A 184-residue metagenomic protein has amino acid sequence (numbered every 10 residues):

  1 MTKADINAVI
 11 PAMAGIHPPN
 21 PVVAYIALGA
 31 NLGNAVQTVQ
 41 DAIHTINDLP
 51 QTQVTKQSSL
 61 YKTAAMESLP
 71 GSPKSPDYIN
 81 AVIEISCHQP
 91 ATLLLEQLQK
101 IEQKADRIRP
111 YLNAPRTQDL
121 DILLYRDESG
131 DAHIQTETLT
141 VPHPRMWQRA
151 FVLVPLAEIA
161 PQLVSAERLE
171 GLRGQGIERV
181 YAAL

Functional and structural regions predicted by a protein language model:
T2-V9, M66-I79, Q89-L184: Flexible, gly/pro- and Lys/Arg-enriched active-site loops
P21-Y25: Extreme N-terminal starter segment of soluble prokaryotic enzymes
L28, Q57, A81-I83, L120-L124: A structural signal for short, well-ordered beta-strand segments
N34-V36: Short N-terminal binding/cap micro-motifs at the start of the first secondary-structure element
D41-P90: Short, surface-exposed acidic-centric catalytic microdomains
